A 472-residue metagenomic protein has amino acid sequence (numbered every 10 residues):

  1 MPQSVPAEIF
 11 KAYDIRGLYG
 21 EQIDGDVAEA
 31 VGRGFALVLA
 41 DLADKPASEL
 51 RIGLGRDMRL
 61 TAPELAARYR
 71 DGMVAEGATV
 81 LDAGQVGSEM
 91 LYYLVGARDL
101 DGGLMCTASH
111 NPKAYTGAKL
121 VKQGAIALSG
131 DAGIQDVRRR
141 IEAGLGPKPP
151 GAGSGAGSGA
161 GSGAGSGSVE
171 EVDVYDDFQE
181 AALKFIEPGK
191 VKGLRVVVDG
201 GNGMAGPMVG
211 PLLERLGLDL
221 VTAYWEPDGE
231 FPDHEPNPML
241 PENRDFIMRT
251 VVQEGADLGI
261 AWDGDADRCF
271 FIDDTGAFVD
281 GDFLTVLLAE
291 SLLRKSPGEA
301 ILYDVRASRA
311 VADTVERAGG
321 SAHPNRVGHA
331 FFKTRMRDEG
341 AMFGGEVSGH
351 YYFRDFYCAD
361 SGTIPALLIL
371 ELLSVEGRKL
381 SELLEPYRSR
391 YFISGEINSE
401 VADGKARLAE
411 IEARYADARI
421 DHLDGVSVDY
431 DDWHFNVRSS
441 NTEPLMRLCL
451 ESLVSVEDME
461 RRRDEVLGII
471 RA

Functional and structural regions predicted by a protein language model:
M1-Y69, A75-E76, E171-L194: An N-terminal, well-structured beta->alpha segment
K45, R51-T116, L183, L212-I272: N-terminal small/polar loop signature for handling phosphorylated ligands or for N-terminal nucleophile
K45-P46, V95-R98, N111-K113, G161-G163 (+11 more regions): Solvent-exposed alpha-helices and their adjacent loops that cap or buttress functional pockets in soluble metabolic
T116-E254: Gly/Ser/Thr-enriched, mixed-charge loops and adjacent short helices that form phosphate/oxyanion-binding elements
L128, G217, T222-Y224, A277-S296 (+3 more regions): Gly/Ser/Thr-rich active-site loops/lids in small-molecule metabolic enzymes that frequently grip phosphoryl groups
Q135-S154, G161-E180, K184, D274-V347 (+1 more regions): Proline/glycine-rich low-complexity loops and linkers
L258, R294-A472: Phosphate-binding and adjacent anionic-ligand microenvironments
